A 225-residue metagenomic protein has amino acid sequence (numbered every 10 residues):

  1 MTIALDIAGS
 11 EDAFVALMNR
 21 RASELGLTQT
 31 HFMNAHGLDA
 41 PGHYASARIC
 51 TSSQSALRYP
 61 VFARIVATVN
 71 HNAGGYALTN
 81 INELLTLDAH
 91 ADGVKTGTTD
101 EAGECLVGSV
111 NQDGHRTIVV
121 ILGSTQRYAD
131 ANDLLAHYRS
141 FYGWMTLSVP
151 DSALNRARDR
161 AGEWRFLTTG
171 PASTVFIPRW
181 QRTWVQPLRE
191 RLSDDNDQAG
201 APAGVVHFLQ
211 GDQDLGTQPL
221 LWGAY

Functional and structural regions predicted by a protein language model:
M1-D6, P60: Catalytic glycan-binding domains that act on GlcNAc-containing polysaccharides
A4-Q54: Mid-domain, small-residue-enriched loop/turn segments at the edges of structured enzyme/sensor domains
T28, D39-Y225: Domain-terminus/edge residues, biased toward the C-terminal soluble/receptor-binding domains of extracytoplasmic
